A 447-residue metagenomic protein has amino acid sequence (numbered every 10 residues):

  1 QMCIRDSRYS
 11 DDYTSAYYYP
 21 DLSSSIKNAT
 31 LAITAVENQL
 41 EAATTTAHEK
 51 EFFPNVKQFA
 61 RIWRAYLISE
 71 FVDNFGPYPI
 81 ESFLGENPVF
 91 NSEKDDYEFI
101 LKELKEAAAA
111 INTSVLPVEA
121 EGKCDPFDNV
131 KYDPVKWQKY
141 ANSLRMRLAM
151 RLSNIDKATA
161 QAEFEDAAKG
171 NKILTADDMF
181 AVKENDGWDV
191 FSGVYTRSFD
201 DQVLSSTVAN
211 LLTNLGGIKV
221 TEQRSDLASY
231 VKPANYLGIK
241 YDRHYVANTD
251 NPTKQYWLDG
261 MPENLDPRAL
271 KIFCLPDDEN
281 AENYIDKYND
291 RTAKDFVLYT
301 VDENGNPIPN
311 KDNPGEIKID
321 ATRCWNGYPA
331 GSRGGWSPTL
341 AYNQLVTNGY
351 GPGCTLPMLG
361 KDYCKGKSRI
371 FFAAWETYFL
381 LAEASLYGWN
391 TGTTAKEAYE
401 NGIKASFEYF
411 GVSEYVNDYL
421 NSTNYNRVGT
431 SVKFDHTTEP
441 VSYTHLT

Functional and structural regions predicted by a protein language model:
M2-S7, T444-T447: Conserved small/polar residues in nucleotide/adenosyl-binding loops
R5-L380, A384-N401, A405: Structured, solvent-exposed acidic/aromatic patches
Y350-G351, R369-Y378, L386-W389, K404-F410 (+2 more regions): C-terminal functional modules
